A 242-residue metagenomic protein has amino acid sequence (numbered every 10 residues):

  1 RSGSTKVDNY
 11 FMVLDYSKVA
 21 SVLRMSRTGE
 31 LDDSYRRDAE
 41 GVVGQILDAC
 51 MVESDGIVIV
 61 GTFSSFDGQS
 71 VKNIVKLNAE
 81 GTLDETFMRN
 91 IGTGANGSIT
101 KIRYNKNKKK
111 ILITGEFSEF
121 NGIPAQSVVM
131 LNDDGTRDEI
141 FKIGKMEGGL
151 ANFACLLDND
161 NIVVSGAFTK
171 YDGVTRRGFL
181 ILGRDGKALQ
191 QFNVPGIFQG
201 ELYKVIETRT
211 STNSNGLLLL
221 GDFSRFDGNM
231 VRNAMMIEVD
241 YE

Functional and structural regions predicted by a protein language model:
R1-E242: Extracytoplasmic mature domains of secreted or surface-exposed proteins
